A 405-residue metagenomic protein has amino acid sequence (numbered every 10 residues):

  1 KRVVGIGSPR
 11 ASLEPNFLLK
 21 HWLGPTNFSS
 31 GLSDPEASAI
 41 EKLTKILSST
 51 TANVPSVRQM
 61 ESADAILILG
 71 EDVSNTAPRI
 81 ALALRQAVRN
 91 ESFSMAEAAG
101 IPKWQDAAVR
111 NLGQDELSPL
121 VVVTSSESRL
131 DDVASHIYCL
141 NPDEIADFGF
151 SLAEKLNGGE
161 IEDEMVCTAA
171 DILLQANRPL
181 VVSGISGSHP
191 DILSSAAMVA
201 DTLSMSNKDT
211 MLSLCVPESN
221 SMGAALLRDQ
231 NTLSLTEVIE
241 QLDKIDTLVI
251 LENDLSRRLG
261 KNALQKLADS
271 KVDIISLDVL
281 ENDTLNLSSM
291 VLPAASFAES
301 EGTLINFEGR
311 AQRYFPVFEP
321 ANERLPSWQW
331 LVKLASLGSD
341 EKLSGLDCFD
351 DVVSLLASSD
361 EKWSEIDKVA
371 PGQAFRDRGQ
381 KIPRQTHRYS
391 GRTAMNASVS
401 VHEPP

Functional and structural regions predicted by a protein language model:
R2-S8, P179-V182: Short glycine-rich phosphate-binding loop at a beta-alpha junction
G5, L19-W22, V199, L334: A residue-level signal for conserved active-site and pocket-lining positions in enzyme catalytic cores
I6-N16: Cofactor-cradling patches in redox/metallo enzymes
P15-K20, I80-L82: Short Gly/Thr/Asp-enriched flexible loops that form oxyanion-binding sites at enzyme active sites
W22-P25, R85: A glycine- and small-aliphatic-rich helix-loop capping segment at beta-alpha/alpha-beta transitions that lines
G24-S33: Long, structured ligand/cofactor-binding scaffold of large enzymes
L32-I366: Non-catalytic alpha/beta scaffold blocks inside enzyme catalytic domains
A196-A197, F349-P405: Long, low-complexity segments enriched in small/aliphatic residues
